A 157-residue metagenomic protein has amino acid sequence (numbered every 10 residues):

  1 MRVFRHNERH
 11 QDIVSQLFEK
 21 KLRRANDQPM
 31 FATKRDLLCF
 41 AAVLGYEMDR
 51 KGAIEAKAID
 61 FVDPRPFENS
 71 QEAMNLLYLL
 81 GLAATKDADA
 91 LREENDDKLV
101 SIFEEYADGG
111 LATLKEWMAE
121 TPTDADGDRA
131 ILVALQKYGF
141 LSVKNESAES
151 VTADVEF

Functional and structural regions predicted by a protein language model:
M1-R24, K51-F157: Charged, low-complexity intrinsically disordered terminal regions and linker tails
D27-R35, F67-S70: Structural motif
M30-A58: Short, basic amphipathic alpha-helical segments that act as recognition/interaction helices in nucleic-acid-binding
